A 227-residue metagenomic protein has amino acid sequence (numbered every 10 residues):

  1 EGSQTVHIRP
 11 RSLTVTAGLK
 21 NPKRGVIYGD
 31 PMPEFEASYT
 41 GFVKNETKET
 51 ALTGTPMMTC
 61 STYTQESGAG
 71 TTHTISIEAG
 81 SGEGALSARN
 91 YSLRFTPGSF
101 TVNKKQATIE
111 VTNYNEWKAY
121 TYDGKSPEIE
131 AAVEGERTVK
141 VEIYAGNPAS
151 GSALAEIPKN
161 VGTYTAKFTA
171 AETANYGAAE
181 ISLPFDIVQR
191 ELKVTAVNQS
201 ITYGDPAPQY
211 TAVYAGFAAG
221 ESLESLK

Functional and structural regions predicted by a protein language model:
E1-K227: Solvent-exposed beta-strand/loop surfaces, strongest in extracytoplasmic domains of secreted and cell-surface proteins
